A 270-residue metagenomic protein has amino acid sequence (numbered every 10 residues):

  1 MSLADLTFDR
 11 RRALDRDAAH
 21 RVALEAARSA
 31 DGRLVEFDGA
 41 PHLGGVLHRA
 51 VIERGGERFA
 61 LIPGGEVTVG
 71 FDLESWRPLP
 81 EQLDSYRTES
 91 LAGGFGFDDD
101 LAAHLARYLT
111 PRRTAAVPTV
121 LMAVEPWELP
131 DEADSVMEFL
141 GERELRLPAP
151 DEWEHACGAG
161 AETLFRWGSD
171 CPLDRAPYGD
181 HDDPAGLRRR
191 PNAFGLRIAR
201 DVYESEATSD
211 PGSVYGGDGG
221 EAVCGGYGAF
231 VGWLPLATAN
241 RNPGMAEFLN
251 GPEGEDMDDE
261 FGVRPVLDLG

Functional and structural regions predicted by a protein language model:
M1-E152, G158-A161, E253-G270: Extended beta-strand/loop cores of jelly-roll/beta-sandwich
L6, R200-G270: Surface-exposed recognition segments
F8, R12, A18-H20, S75 (+7 more regions): Low-complexity, compositionally biased segments
L34, P41, L47, D72 (+7 more regions): Compositionally biased, intrinsically disordered low-complexity regions
S85-T88, G93-G94, C171-D174, F230-W233 (+1 more regions): Glycine-rich loops and low-complexity Gly/Arg-rich segments that provide flexible linkers or classic glycine-based
G94-L101, D183-A185, A239-N250: Low-complexity, flexible helical/coil segments
S135-F230: Functional-site microenvironments in short loops/helix caps that host divalent-cation chemistry
